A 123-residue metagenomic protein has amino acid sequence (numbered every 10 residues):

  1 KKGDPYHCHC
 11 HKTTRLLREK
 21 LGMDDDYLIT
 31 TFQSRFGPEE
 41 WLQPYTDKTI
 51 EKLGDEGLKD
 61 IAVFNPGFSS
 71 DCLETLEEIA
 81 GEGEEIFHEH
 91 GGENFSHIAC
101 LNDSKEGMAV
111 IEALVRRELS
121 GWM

Functional and structural regions predicted by a protein language model:
K1-M123: Extended amphipathic ligand-handling, pore-lining, and cofactor/metal-binding catalytic surfaces
